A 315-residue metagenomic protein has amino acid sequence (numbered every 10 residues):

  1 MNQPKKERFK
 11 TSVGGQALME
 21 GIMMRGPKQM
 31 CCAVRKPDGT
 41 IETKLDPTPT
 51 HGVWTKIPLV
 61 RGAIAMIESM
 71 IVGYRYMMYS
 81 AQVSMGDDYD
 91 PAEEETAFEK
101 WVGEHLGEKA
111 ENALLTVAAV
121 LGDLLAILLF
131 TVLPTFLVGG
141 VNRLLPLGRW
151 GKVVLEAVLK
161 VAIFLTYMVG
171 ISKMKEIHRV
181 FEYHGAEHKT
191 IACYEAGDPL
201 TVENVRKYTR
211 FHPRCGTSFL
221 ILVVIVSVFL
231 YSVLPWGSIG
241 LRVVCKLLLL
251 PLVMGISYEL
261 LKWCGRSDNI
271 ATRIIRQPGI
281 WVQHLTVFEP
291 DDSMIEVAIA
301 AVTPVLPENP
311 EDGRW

Functional and structural regions predicted by a protein language model:
M1-E93: Divalent-cation
N2-G14, L18, I22-M24, E93 (+3 more regions): Polar-ligand-bearing catalytic/cofactor-coordination segments of membrane-embedded or membrane-tethered inner-membrane
A33-V34, A65, S69-H105, E182-L200 (+1 more regions): Short, charged cytosolic
I57-Y79, E156-F181, L250-R266: Hydrophobic alpha-helical membrane-embedded segments
Y79-S80, G122-L147, V223-L247, P251-M254 (+1 more regions): Juxtamembrane "helix exit" motif at the C-terminal ends of alpha-helical transmembrane segments in multi-pass membrane
M85-E111, L115, A119, L128-K152: Hydrophobic transmembrane alpha-helix segments characteristic of membrane transport and insertion machinery
K100-K109, V138-L155, L234-V244, W263-R273 (+1 more regions): Membrane interface segments of multi-pass transport proteins and intramembrane proteases
N112-F130, H212-V223: Select subsegments of transmembrane alpha-helices in polytopic membrane proteins, especially boundary-proximal
